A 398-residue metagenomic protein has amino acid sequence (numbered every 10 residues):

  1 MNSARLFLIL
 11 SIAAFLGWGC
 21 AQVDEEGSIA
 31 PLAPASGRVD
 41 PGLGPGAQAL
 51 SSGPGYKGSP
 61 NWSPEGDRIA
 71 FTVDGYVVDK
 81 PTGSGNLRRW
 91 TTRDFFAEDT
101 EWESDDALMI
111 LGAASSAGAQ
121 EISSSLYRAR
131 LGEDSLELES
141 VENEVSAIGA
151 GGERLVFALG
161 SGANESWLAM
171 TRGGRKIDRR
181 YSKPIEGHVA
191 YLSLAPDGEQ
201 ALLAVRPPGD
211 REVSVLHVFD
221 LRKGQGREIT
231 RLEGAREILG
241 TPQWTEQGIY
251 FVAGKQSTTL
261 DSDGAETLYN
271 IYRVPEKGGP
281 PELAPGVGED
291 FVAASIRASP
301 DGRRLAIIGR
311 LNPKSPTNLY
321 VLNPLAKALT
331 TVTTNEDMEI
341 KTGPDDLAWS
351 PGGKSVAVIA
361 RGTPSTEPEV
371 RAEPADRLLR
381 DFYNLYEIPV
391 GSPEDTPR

Functional and structural regions predicted by a protein language model:
M1-F7: Bacterial N-terminal signal peptides that target proteins for export
G17-G19: C-terminal motif of bacterial Sec signal peptides marking the signal peptidase cleavage site
A21-V23: Bacterial signal peptide processing site
G27-Y56, D79-E98, R128-V145, T171-A190 (+4 more regions): Multi-bladed beta-propeller domains
P54-P64, R68, D94-L111, S140-L159 (+5 more regions): Conserved beta-propeller blade repeats
E65, V73-D74, G83, S104 (+12 more regions): Short loop/turn segments that connect beta-strands within the blades of beta-propeller domains, predominantly WD40
A70-G75, T91, M109-Q120, A129 (+8 more regions): Beta-strand C-termini and the immediately following turn/loop, strongest in propeller blades
Y76-V78, A117-Y127, A163-A169, D210-H217 (+4 more regions): Structural motif
